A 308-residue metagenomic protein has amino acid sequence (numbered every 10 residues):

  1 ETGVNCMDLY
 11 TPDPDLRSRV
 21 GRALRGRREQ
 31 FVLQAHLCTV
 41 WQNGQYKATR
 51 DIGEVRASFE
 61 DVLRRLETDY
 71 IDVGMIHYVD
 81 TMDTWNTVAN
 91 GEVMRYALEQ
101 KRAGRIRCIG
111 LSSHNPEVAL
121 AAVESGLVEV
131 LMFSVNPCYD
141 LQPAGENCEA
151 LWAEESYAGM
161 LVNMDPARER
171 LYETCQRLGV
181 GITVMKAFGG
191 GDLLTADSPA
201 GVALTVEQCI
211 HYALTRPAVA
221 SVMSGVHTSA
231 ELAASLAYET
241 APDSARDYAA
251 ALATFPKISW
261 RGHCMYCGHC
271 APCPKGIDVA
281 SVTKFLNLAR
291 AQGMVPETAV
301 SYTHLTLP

Functional and structural regions predicted by a protein language model:
E1, V79-K284, A291-T298: Beta/alpha (TIM)-barrel catalytic core signal, keyed to glycine-rich beta->alpha loops juxtaposed to Asp/Glu that bind
E1-L37, R102: N-terminal binding-site loop/beta-alpha segment at the start of enzyme catalytic domains that lines or forms
M7, I71, I109: Glycine-centered flexible beta-alpha turn that most often forms the glycine-rich phosphate-binding loop
G21-E29, R64-E67, V123-G126, R177: Acidic (Asp/Glu)-rich catalytic clusters
G26-G53, I76-D80: Structural motif corresponding to the early beta-alpha repeats
I52-L66: An active-site-proximal structural segment forming one wall of the substrate-binding cleft that immediately precedes
L66-T84: Active-site groove signature of glycoside hydrolases
T303-P308: Conserved small/polar residues in nucleotide/adenosyl-binding loops
